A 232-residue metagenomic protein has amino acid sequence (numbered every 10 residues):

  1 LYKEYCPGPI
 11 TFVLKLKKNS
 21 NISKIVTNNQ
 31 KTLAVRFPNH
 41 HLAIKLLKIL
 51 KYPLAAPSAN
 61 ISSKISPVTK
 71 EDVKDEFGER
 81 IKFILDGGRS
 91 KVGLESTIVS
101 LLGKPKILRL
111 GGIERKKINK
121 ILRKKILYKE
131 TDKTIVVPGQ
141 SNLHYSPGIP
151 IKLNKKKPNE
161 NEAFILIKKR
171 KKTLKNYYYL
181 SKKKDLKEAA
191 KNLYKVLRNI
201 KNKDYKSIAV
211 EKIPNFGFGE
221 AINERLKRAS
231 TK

Functional and structural regions predicted by a protein language model:
L1-K232: Active-site-adjacent structural elements in enzyme catalytic cores
